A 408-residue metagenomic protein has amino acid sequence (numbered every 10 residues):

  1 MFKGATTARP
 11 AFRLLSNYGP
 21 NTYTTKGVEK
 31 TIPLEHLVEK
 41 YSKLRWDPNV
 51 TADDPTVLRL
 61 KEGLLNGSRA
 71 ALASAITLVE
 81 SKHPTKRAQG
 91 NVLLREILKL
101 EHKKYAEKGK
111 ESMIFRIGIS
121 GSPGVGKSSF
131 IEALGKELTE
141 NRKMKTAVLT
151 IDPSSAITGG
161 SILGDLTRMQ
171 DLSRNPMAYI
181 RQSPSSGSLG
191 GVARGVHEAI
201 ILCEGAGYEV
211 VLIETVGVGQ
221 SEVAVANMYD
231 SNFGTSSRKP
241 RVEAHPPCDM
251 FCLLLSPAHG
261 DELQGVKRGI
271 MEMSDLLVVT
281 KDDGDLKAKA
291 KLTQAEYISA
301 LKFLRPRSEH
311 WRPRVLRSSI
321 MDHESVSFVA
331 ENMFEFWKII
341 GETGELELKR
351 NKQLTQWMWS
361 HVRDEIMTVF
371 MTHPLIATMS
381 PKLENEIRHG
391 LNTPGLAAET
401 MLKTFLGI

Functional and structural regions predicted by a protein language model:
M1-I114, P381, A398-I408: Non-catalytic terminal/linker segments enriched in charged/polar, low-complexity residues
T56-V125, S129, L134-S221, M228-P240 (+1 more regions): Nucleotide-state-sensitive switch-loop elements of NTP-binding domains
L65, V79, H83, R87 (+11 more regions): Conserved phosphate/pyrophosphate-binding and hydrolysis machinery centered on Walker-type P-loop NTPases, extending
L72-S74, R317, F328-G407: Long, well-ordered amphipathic alpha-helical subdomains in the mid-to-C-terminal portions of large enzyme subunits
A156-G160, G190-G191, D261-L263, D285-K291 (+1 more regions): Switch/connector loops and helix/strand junctions flanking conserved nucleotide-binding motifs in nucleotide-processing
T215-G219, Y229-K239, P246-Q264, D275 (+1 more regions): Conserved Switch II/interswitch segment of TRAFAC-class P-loop GTPases
R268, L276, D282-E342: Canonical P-loop GTPase G-domain recognition
